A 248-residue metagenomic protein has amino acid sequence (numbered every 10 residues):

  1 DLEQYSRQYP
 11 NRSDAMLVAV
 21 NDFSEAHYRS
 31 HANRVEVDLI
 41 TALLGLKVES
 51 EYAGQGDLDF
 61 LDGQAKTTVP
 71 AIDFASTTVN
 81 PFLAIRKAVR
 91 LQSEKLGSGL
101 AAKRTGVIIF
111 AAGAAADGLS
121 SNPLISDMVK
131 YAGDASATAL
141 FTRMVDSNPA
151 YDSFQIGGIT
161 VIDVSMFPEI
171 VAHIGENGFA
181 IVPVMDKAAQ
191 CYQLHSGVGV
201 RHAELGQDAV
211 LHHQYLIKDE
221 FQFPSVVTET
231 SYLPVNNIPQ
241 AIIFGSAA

Functional and structural regions predicted by a protein language model:
D1-A65, N80, A84, R90-F110 (+2 more regions): Long, contiguous amphipathic alpha-helices that act as assembly "spine/axial" helices in icosahedral shell and virion
Q4-R7, H27-Y28, N33-L39, L43 (+6 more regions): Non-transmembrane, interaction-prone segments in cytosolic or luminal domains
S6, S13, S24, S30 (+14 more regions): Generic serine detector
L46, G56-D59, I72, D117 (+2 more regions): Flexible, active-site-adjacent loop/turn segments at secondary-structure boundaries
G63-A75: Amphipathic alpha-helical segments that form coiled-coils or helix-hairpins used for dimerization/assembly
D73, V79-A172: A contiguous, surface-oriented mixed alpha/beta subdomain in the mid-to-C-terminal portion of proteins that forms
S126-A248: Sequence/fold signature of self-assembling virion shell proteins
